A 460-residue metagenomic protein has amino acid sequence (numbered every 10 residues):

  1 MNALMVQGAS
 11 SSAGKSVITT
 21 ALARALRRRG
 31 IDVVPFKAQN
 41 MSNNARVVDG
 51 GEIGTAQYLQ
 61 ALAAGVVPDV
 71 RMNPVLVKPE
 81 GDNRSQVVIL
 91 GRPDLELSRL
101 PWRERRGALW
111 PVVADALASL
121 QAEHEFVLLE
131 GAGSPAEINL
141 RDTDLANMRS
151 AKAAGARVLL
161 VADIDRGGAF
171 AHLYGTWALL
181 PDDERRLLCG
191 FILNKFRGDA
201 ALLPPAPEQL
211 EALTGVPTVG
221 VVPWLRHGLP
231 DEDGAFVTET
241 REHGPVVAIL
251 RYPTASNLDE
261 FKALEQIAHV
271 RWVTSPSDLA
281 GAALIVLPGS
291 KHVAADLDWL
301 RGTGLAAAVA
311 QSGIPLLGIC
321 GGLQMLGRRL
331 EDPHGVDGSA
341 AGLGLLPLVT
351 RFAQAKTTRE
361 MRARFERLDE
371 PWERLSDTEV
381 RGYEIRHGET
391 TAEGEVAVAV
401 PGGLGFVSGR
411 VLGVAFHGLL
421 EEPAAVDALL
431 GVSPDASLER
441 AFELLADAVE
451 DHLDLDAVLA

Functional and structural regions predicted by a protein language model:
M1-A310, P315, D332, Q354 (+1 more regions): Flexible phosphate-sensing "switch/lid" loops adjacent to ATP/NTP-binding sites across phosphate-transfer
Q39, L348-V349: Active-site nucleophile loop of the alpha/beta-hydrolase fold
P230-D231, R328-S339, V349-T350, Q354-R362 (+1 more regions): Conserved phosphate-handling catalytic cores of large alpha/beta enzymes
G318, G322: Gly/Ala-rich beta-loop-alpha elbow adjacent to hydrolase catalytic centers
M325: Conserved catalytic-site region of short-chain dehydrogenase/reductase
